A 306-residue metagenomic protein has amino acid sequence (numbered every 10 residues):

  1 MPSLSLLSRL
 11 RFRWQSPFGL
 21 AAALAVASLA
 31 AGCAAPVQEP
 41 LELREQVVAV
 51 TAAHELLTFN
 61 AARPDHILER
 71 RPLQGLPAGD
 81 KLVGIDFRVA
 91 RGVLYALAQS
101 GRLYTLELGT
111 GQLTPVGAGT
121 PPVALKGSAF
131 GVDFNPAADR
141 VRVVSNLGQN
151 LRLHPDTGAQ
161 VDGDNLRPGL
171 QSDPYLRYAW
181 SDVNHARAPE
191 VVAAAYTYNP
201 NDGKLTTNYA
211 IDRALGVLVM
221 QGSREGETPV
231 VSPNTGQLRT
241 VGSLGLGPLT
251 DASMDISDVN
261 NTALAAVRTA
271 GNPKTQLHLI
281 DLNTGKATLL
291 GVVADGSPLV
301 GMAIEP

Functional and structural regions predicted by a protein language model:
S3-A22: Bacterial N-terminal signal peptides that target proteins for export
L29-G32: C-terminal motif of bacterial Sec signal peptides marking the signal peptidase cleavage site
A34-L43, V83-G92, V123-D139, V183-T206 (+2 more regions): Structural signature of eukaryotic scaffold interfaces centered on beta-propeller domains
R44, A53-F59, R102-E107, G148-H154 (+3 more regions): Structural motif
Q46-V50, V93-A96, Y104, R140-V143 (+3 more regions): Conserved beta-propeller blade signature
I67-P77, L113-P121, T157-D182, M220-S223 (+2 more regions): Beta-propeller fold detector
R71-L94, L108-V132: Blade-loop segments of beta-propeller domains
L282-P306: Blade-level signature of beta-propeller repeat domains, shared across WD40, Kelch, NHL, RCC1 and BNR/Asp-box propellers
